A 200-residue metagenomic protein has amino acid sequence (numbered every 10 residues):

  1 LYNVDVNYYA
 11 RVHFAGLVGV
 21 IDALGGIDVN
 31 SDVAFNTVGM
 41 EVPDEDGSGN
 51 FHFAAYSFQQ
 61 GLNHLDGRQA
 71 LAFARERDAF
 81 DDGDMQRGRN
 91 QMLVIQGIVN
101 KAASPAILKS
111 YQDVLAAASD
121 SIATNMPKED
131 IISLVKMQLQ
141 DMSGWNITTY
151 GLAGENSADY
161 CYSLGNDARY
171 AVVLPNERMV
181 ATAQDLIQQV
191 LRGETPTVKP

Functional and structural regions predicted by a protein language model:
L1-Y8, Q60, R77-Q86, N100-P105 (+2 more regions): Second-shell loop/turn segments in exported
Y2-V4, D22-V29, A79, Q96-I107 (+3 more regions): Sec-exported extracytoplasmic/periplasmic mature domains
R11-V12, D32: Structural motif
F14-V18, D22-L24, R68-L71, Q91-M92 (+7 more regions): Extracytoplasmic/secreted envelope proteins and their assembly/folding machinery, especially bacterial periplasmic
G16, F35-N36, N156: Residue-level detector of flexible, active-site-proximal loop/helix-junction positions within diverse enzyme catalytic
V20-K109, E194, V198: Flexible, polar/acidic helix-loop-strand segments at domain edges
A117, S121-P200: C-terminal solvent-exposed extensions
